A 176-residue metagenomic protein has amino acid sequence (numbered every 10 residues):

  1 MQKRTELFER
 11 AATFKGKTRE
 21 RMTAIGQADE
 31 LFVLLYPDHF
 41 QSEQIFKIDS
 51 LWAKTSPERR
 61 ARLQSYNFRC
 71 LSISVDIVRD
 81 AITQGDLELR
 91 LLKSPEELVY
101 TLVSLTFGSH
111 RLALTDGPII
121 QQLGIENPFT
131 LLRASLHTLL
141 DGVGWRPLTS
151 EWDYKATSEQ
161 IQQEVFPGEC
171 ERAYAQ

Functional and structural regions predicted by a protein language model:
Q2-F8, S50, K54-D86, P95-R111 (+1 more regions): Amphipathic alpha-helical packing segments from all-alpha helical-bundle domains
E9-H39, A61, Y66-R69, P95 (+1 more regions): Hydrophobic alpha-helical connector segments
A11-K15, K47-L51, G85, A113-I120: Secondary-structure edge/capping motif, primarily at the C-terminal ends of alpha-helices and the immediately following
T18, L91, P95, Q121-P128: Residue-level recognition of alpha-helical structural elements
D29-L34, F46-L51, I82, L139-G142: Helix-loop "lid/cap" segments that line or gate small-molecule binding pockets
L35-E58, R111-T115: Amphipathic alpha-helical segments used for helix-helix packing
E43-I45, L89-K93, G117: Short acidic alpha-helical/loop segments enriched in Asp/Glu that coordinate divalent cations
S72, D76-Q84, G108-Q176: C-terminal peripheral helix-coil segments that are non-catalytic and often amphipathic
